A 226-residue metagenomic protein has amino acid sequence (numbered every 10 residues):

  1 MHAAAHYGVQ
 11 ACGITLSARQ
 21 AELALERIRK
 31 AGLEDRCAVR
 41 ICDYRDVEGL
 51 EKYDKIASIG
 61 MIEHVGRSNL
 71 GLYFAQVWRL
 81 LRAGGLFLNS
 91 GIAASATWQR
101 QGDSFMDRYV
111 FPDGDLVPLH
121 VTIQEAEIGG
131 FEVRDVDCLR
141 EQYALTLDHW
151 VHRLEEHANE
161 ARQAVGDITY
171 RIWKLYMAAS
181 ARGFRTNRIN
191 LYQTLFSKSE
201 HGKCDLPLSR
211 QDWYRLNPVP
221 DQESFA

Functional and structural regions predicted by a protein language model:
M1-G8: Conserved SAM-binding loop of SAM-dependent methyltransferases across substrates and taxa, primarily the Class I
V9-L16: Conserved SAM-binding motif I beta-strand of class I
A24-L25: Conserved SAM-binding loop
L33, V65-G66, L81-R82: Helix-to-beta-strand junctions that scaffold the AdoMet/dcAdoMet cofactor pocket in Class I SAM-dependent enzymes
R45-I56: A short acidic, Gly/Pro-enriched loop at the edge of an enzyme's catalytic core that lines a small-molecule cofactor
A57-I62: A conserved beta-strand element that flanks and buttresses the S-adenosyl-L-methionine
G71-L86: A short glycine-rich, Lys/Arg-flanked "PGG" loop and its adjoining helix->strand segment in the class I
I92-C204, W213, N217-P218: Substrate-binding/catalytic lobe of Class I Rossmann-like enzymes that use SAM or dcSAM, i.e., the mid-to-C-terminal
